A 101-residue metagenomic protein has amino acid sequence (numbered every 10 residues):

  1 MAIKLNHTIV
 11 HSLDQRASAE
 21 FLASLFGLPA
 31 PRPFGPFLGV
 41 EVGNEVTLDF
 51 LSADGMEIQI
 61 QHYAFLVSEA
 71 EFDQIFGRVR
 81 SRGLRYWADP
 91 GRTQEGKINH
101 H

Functional and structural regions predicted by a protein language model:
A2-I3, I9-L48, D54: Core segments of cupin and vicinal oxygen chelate
K4-L5, T47, I60, K97: Intrinsically disordered, low-complexity peptide-like regions
L5-L13, E41, M56-R82: Vicinal oxygen chelate
T47-D49, L66-V67, H101: Alpha-helix boundary/capping detector
F50-L51, G91: Short alpha-helix boundary/capping motifs
R82-H101: Vicinal oxygen chelate
